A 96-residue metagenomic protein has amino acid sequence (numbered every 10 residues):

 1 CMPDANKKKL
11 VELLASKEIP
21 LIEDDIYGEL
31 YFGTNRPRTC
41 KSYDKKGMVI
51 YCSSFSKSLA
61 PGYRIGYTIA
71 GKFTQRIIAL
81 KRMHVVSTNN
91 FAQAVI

Functional and structural regions predicted by a protein language model:
C1-P20, Y27-A60, K72-T74: Active-site pre-lysine segment of PLP-dependent enzymes
L21-I22, T68: Hydrophobic positions in the central parallel beta-sheet of the AAA+
K45-I96: Conserved core segment of the aminotransferase class I/II
